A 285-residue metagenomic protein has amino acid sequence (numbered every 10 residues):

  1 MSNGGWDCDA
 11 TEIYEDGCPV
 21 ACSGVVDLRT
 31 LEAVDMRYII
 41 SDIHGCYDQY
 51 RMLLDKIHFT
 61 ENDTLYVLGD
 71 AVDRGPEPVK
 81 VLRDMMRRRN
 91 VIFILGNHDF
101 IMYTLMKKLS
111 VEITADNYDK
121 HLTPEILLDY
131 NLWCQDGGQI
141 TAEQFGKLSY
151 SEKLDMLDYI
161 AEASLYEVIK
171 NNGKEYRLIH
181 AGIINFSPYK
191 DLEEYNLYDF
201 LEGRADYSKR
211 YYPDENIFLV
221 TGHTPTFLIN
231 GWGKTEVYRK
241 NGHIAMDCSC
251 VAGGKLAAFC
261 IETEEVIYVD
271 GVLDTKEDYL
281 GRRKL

Functional and structural regions predicted by a protein language model:
W6, I13-D84: N-terminal active-site segment of His-dependent metallophosphoesterases
G17-M36, S41, L53, F59 (+7 more regions): Extended recognition/assembly regions associated with phosphoester-bond processing machinery
I39, V67, F93-I94, R177 (+2 more regions): Residue-level marker for buried hydrophobic side chains located in beta-strands that build the well-ordered beta-sheet
D42, D70, M85, G96-N97 (+6 more regions): Divalent metal-coordination and catalytic microenvironments
H44-D48, D73-P76, F100-Y103, F186 (+2 more regions): Active-site environment of divalent metal-dependent phosphoester hydrolases
F59-N62, M86-I92, E215, E264: Short glycine/proline-enriched coil/turn segments at helix->beta-strand junctions
P78-L82, M86-E167, Y207: Active-site neighborhood of divalent metal-dependent phosphoester bond hydrolases
L132-A245, S249-G254, E265-K276: Acidic, His/Gly-enriched loop-helix segments that form or flank divalent-metal centers in metallo-dependent hydrolases
